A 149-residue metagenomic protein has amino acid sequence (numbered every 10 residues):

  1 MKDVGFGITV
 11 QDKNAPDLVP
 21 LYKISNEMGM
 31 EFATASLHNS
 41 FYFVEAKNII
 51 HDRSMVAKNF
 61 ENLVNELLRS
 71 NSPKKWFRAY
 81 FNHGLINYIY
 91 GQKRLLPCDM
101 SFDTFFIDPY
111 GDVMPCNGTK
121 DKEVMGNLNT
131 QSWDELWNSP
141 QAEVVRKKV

Functional and structural regions predicted by a protein language model:
M1-M114, K120-L128: Radical SAM enzyme [4Fe-4S]-AdoMet core and its adjacent flexible, acidic and glycine-rich loops/tails across
C116, L136: Residues that scaffold the ATP/ADP-binding catalytic core of kinase and kinase-like folds
G118-D121, E143-V145: Short, local alpha-helical segments
N138-V149: Cysteine/selenocysteine-centered motifs that mediate thiol-based redox chemistry or coordinate metal-sulfur cofactors
